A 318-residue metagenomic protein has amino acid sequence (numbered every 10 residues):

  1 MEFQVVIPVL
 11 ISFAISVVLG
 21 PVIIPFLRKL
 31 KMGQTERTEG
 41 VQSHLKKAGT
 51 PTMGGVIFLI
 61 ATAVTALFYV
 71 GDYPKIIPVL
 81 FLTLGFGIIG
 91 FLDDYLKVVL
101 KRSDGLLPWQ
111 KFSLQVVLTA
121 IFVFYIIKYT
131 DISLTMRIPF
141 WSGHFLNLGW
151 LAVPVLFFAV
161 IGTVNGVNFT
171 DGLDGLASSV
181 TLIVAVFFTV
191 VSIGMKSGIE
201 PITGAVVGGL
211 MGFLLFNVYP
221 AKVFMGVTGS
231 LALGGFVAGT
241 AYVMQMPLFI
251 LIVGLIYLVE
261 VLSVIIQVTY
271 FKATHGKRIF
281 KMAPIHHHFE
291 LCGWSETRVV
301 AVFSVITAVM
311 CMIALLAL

Functional and structural regions predicted by a protein language model:
M1-I24, R28, F58-I88, F122 (+2 more regions): Alpha-helical transmembrane segments
I24-R28, M32-V41: N-terminal alpha-helical transmembrane segments of multi-pass membrane transport and channel/translocase proteins
E36-T50, K101-Q115, I285-H287, L291: Juxtamembrane helix-capping/reentrant segments at transmembrane boundaries
A48-G49, P139-L151: Short aromatic-rich membrane-water interface segments that cap or initiate transmembrane helices in multi-pass membrane
I76-L107, K111-Q115: Hydrophobic alpha-helical hairpins/lids featuring a short glycine-rich hinge
V99, T130-H144: Membrane-interface helix termini and inter-helical loops of multi-pass transporters
L118-T119: Alpha-helical transmembrane segments
